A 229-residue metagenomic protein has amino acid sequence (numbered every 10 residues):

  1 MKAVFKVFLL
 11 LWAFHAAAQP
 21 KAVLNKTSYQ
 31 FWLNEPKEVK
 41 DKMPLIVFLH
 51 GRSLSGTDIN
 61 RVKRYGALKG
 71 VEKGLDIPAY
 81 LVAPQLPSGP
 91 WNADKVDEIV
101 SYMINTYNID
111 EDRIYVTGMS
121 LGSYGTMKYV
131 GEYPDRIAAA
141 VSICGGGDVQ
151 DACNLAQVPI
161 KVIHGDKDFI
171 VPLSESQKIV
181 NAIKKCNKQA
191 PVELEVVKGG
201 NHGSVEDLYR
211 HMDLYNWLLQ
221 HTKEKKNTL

Functional and structural regions predicted by a protein language model:
M1-L10: Sec-dependent signal peptide recognition, specifically the positively charged N-region followed immediately by
A3, H15-L45, A79, L121-Y124 (+6 more regions): A domain-start/cap signature at the N-terminus of enzymes
K37-D41, G89-S120: Gly/Ser-rich "nucleophile elbow"/oxyanion-hole loop immediately N-terminal to the catalytic nucleophile in hydrolases
L45, L49-V96: Active-site machinery of serine-nucleophile hydrolases
M103-T106, D112-A156: Primarily recognizes the serine-hydrolase "nucleophile elbow" in alpha/beta-hydrolase and SGNH/GDSL folds
Q150-D151, F169-L229: C-terminal catalytic histidine-bearing segment of alpha/beta-hydrolase fold enzymes
K161-H164, D168: Short beta-strand/loop motif that positions the catalytic acidic residue of the alpha/beta-hydrolase fold
